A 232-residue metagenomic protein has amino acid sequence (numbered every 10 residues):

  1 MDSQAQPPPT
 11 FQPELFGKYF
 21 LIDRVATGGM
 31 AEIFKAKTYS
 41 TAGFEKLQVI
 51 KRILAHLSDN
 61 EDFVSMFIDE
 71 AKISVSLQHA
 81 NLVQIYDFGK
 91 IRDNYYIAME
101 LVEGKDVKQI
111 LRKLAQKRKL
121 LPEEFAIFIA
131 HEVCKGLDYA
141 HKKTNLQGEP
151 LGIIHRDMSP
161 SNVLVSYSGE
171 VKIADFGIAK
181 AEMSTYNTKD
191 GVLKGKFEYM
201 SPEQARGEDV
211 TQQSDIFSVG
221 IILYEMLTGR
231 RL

Functional and structural regions predicted by a protein language model:
L21-G29, I33: Protein kinase glycine-rich loop
L54-S76: AlphaC helix of the eukaryotic protein kinase fold
F88: Activation-segment/catalytic-loop signature of the eukaryotic protein kinase fold
R92-D106, I110: Conserved short submotifs of the Hanks-type protein kinase catalytic core that shape the nucleotide-binding pocket
I129-A130: Activation segment signature within eukaryotic-like protein kinase domains
D215: Conserved catalytic-loop aspartate of Hanks-type protein kinases
